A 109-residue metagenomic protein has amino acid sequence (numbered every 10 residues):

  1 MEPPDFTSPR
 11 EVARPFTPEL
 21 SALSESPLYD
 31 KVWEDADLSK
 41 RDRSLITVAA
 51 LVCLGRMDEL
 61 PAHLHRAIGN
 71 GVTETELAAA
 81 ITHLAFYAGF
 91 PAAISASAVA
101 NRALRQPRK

Functional and structural regions predicted by a protein language model:
M1-R41, C53-L54, A62-G69, A93-K109: Acidic, glycine/proline-rich low-complexity segments that act as flexible tails and inter-domain linkers
T7, T17, T47, T73-T75 (+1 more regions): Residue-identity detector for threonine
R43-L51, A80: Short, structured motif recognition centered on aromatic/hydrophobic residues
A50-R56, A88-G89: Short alpha-helix boundary/capping elements
D58-I81: Mid-chain, well-packed structural core segment of small domains
A78-R102: C-terminal structural segments of small proteins and small subunits
